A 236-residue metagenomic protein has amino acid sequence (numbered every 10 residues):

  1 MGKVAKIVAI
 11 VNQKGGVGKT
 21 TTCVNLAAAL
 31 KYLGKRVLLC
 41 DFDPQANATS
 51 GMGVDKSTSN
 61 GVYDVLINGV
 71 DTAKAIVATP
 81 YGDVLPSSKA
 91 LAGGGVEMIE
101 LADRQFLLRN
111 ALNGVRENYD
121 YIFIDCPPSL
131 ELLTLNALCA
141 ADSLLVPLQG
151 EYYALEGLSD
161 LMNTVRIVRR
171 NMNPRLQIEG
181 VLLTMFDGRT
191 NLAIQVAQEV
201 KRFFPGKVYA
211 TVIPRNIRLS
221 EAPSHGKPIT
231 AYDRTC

Functional and structural regions predicted by a protein language model:
M1-C236: P-loop NTP-binding core
